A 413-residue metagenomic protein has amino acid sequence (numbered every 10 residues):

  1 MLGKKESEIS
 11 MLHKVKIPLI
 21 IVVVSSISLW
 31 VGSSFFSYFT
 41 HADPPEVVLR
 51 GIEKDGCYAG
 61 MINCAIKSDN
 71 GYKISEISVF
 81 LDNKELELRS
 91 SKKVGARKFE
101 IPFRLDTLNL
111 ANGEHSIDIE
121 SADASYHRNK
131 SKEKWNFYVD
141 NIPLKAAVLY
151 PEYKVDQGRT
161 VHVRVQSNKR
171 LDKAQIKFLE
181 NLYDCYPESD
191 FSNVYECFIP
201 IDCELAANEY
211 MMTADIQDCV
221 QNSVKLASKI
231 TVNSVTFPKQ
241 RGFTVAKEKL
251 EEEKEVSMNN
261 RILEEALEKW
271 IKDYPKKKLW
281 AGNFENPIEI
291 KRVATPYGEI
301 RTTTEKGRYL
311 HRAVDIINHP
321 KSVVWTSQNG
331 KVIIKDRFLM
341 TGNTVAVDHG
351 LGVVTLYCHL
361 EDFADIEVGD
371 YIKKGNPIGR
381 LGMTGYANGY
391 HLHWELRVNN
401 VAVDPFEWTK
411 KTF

Functional and structural regions predicted by a protein language model:
M1-K14: N-terminal Lys/Arg-rich, disordered targeting/topogenic segments
S37-T40, P44-V139, K177, N181-Y210 (+2 more regions): Long, low-complexity serine/threonine/glycine- and acidic-rich segments characteristic of extracellular
F39, L49-G51, Y138-Q157, K229-M258: Low-complexity, Pro/Ser/Thr- and charge-rich linker/hinge segments at domain boundaries
Y138-K229, S234: Cationic-aromatic interfacial patches
L226-T341: Surface-exposed, glycine-biased beta-strand/turn segments
R312, T326-D362, Y390, E395: Zn2+-dependent peptidoglycan hydrolase active-site motif and core
V323-I334, D365-L381: Short, well-structured beta-strand-loop connectors
T344-H349, V353, D370-F413: Conserved, short, structured surface segments that act as functional micro-motifs
